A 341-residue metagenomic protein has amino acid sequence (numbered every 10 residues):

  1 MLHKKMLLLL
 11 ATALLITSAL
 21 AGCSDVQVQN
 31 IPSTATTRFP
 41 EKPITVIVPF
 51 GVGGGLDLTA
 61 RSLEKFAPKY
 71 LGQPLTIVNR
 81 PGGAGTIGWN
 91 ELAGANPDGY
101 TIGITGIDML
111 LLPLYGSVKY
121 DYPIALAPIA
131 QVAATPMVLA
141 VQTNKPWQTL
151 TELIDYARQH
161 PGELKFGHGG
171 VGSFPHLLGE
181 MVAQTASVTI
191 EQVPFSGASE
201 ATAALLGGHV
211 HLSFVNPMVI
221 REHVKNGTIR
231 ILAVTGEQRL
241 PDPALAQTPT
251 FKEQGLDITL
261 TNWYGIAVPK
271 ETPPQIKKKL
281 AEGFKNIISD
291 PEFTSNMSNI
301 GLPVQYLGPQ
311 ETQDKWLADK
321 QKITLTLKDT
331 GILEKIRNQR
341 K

Functional and structural regions predicted by a protein language model:
M1-L10: Bacterial N-terminal signal peptides that target proteins for export
S18-G22: C-terminal motif of bacterial Sec signal peptides marking the signal peptidase cleavage site
S24-I124, E163, V171, V188-H211 (+2 more regions): N-terminal (or domain-start) structured segment
E41-P43, Q184-A186, K225, P274-K341: An extracytoplasmic/periplasmic, membrane-proximal ligand-sensing/linker region
G53, I107, Q142-W147, H168-S173 (+4 more regions): Short coil/turn segments
E91-Y100, L114-E200, F251, Y264-N296: Hinge/capping helix and adjacent helix->loop/strand transition within the periplasmic-binding protein
E163, G167-Q247: Ligand-binding pocket segment of bilobal, Venus flytrap-like solute-binding proteins
I220-S289, A318-Q321, K335-K341: C-terminal lobe and pocket-closing loops of periplasmic/extracytoplasmic Venus-flytrap solute-binding proteins
